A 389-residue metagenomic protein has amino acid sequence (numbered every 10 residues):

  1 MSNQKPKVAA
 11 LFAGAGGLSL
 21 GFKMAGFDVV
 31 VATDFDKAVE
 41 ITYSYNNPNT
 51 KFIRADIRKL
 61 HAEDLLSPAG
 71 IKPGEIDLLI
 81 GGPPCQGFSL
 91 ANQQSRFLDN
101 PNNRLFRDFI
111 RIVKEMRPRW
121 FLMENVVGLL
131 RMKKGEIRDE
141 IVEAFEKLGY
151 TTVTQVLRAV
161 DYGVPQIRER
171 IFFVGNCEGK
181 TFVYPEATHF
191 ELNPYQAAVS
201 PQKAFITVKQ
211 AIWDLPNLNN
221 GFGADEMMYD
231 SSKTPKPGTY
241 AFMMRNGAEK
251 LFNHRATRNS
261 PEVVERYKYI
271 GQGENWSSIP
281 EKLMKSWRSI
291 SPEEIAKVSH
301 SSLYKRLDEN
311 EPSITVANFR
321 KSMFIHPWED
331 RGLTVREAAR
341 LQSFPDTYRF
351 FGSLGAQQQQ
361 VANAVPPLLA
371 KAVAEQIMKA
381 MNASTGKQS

Functional and structural regions predicted by a protein language model:
S2-R117, V127-R131, E136-D139, E146: Core alpha/beta nucleotide-donor-binding catalytic domains of modification enzymes
P48, P83-P84, P118, P165 (+2 more regions): Proline-centered helix-kink/hinge sites
N49-T50, R119, K180, Y348: Secondary-structure boundary/capping positions in well-ordered alpha/beta enzyme cores
E63-L65, V156-V160, S299-S301: Short alpha-helical segments and helix-capping/turn motifs at coil-helix boundaries
P68-P73, Q86, L90-E294: Class I S-adenosyl-L-methionine
P83-G87, C177, R320, P345-D346: Short, small-residue-rich loop/turn micro-motifs
D230-S389: C-terminal target-recognition/interaction regions appended to catalytic cores
